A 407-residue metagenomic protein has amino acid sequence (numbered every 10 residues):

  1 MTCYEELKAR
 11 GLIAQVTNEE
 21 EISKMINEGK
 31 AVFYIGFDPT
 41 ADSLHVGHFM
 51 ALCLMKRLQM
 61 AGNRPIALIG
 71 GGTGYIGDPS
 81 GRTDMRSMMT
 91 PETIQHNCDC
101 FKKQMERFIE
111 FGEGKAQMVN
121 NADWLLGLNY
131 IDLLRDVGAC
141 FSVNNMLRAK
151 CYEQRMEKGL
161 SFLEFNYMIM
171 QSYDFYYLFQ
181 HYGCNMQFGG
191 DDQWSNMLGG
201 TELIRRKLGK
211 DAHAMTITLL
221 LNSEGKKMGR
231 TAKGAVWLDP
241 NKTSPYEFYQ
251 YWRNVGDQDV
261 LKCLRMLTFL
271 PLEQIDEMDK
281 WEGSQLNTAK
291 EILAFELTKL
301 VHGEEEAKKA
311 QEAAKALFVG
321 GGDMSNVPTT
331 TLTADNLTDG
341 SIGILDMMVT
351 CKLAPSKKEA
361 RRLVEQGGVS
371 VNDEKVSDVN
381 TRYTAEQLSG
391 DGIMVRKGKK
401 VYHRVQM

Functional and structural regions predicted by a protein language model:
M1-Q193, L198-T201, L208-H213, K226 (+1 more regions): NTP-dependent nucleotidyl-transfer catalytic core
I204-M407: Conserved nucleotide- and phosphate/pyrophosphate-binding catalytic cores in adenylate/nucleotidyl-handling enzymes
